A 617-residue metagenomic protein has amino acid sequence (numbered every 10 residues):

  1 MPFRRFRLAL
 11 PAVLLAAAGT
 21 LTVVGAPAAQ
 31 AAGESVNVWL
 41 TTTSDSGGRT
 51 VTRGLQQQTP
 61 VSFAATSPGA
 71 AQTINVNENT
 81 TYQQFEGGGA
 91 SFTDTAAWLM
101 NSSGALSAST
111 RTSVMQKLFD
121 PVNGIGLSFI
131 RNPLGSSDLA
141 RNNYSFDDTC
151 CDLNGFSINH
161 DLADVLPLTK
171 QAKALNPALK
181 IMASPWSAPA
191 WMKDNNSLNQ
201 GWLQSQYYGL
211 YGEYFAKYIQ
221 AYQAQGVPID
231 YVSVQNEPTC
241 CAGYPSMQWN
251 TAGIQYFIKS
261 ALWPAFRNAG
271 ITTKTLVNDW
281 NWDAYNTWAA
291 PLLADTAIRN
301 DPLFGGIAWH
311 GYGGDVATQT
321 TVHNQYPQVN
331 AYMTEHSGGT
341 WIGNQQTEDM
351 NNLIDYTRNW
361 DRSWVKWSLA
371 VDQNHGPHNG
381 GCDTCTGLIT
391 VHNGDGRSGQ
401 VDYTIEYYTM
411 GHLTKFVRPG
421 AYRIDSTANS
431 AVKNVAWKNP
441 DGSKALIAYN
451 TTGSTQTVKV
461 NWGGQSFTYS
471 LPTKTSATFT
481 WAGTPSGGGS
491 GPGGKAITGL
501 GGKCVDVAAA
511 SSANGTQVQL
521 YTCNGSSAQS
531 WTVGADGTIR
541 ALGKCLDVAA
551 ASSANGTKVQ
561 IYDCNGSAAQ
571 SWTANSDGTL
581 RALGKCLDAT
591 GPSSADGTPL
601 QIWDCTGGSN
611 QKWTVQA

Functional and structural regions predicted by a protein language model:
M1-A31: Secretory targeting and sorting signals
P11, V24-A32, A482-P492, A617: N-terminal low-complexity, Pro/Thr-rich disordered segments that flank secretion/membrane-targeting signals
A32-V76, I181-A183, E213-A221, Q225-Y231 (+1 more regions): Substrate-binding and catalytic surfaces of secreted/luminal carbohydrate-active proteins
R49-I229, N250: N-terminal catalytic cores of secreted or lumenal carbohydrate-active enzymes
Q72, E86-G88, I125-N132, L179 (+10 more regions): Residue-level detector of short, conserved catalytic/binding motifs and their immediate flanks
G420, V432, K444, S454-V458 (+7 more regions): Short beta-strand/loop motifs in extracellular/secreted proteins, especially within beta-sandwich accessory domains
G488-S512, S527-A554, A568-S594, K612-A617: Extracellular glycan-recognition/adhesion modules and their associated mucin-like linkers
T516-T522, T557-D563, T598-D604: Aromatic-rich beta-strand patches that line glycan-recognition/binding surfaces of extracellular proteins
